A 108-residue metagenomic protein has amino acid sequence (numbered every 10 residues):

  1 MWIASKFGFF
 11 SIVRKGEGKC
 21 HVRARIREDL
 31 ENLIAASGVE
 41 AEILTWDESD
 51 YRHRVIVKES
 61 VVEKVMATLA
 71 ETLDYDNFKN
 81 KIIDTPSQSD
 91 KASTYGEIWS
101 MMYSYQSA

Functional and structural regions predicted by a protein language model:
M1-A108: Structured alpha/beta or helical-core interaction and ligand-binding surfaces enriched in interleaved
